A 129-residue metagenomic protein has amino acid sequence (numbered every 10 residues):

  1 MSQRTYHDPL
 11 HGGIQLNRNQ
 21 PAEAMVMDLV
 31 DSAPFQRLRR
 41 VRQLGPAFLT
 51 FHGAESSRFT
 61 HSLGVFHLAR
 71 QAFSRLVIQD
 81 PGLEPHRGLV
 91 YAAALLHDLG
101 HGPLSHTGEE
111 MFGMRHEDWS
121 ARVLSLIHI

Functional and structural regions predicted by a protein language model:
M1-R40: Non-catalytic interface/linker regions that flank or bridge core catalytic/transmembrane domains
A24-L49, A54, L99-G102: Glycine/serine-rich loop-strand microenvironments at binding/catalytic pocket rims
L44, T50-L89: Alpha-helical phosphate/pyrophosphate-handling elements in metalloenzyme active cores
F59, L95-L99: Alpha-helical architecture
G88-L96: Short alpha-helix carrying the canonical HExxH Zn2+-binding catalytic motif
L99-R115: Catalytic Zn2+-binding segment of zinc metalloproteases
I127-I129: Conserved small/polar residues in nucleotide/adenosyl-binding loops
